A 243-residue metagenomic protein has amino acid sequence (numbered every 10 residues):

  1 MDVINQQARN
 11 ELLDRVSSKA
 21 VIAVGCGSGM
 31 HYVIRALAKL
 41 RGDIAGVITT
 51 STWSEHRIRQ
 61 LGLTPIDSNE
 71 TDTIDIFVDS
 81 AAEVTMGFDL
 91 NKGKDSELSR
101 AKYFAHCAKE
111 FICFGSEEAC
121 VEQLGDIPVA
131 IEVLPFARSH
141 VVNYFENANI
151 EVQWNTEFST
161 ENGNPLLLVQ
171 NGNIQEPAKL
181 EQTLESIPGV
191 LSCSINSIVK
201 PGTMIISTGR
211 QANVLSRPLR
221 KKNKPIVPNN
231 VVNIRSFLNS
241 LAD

Functional and structural regions predicted by a protein language model:
M1-D79, V199: N-terminal active-site beta-alpha-beta segment that forms phosphate/nucleotide-binding and substrate-recognition loops
V3, W53-D243: Conserved phosphate- and dinucleotide-binding cores of soluble alpha/beta proteins, encompassing both enzyme active
